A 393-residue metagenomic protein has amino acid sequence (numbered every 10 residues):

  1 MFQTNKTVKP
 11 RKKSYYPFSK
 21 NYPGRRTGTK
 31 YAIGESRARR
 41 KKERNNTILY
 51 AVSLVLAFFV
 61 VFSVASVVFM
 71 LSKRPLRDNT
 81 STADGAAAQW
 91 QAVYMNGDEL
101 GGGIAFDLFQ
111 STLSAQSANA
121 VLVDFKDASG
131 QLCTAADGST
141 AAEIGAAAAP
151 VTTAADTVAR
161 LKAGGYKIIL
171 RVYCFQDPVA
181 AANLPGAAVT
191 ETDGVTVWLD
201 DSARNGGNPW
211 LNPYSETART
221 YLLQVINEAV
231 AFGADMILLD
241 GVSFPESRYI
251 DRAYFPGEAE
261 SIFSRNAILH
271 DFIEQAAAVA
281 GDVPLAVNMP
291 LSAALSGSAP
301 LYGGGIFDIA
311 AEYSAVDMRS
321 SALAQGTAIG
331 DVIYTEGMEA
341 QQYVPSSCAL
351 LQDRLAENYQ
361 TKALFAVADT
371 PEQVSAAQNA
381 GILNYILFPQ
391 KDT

Functional and structural regions predicted by a protein language model:
M1-R37: N-terminal targeting leaders characterized by basic, low-complexity, disordered sequences that direct proteins
S19, R26-T29, S72-F109, L113 (+1 more regions): Boundary/entry segment of secreted carbohydrate-active catalytic domains
Y50-V67: Hydrophobic membrane-insertion alpha-helices, especially the h-region of bacterial N-terminal signal peptides
A83-L100, F175-N227: Active-site-adjacent "subsite" loops/lids of carbohydrate-active enzymes
D107-L132, E228-L239, F307-A315, A380-Y385: Catalytic domains of carbohydrate-active enzymes, especially glycoside hydrolases
A135-I144, D177-S202, P245-A259: Aromatic- and acidic-residue-enriched segments that line the glycan-binding/catalytic groove of carbohydrate-active
K167-D177, L238-D240, F263-L301, A356-P371: Aromatic-lined carbohydrate-recognition surfaces of secreted/lumenal glycan-active proteins
A311-T393: Substrate-binding cleft of secreted/luminal carbohydrate-active enzymes
